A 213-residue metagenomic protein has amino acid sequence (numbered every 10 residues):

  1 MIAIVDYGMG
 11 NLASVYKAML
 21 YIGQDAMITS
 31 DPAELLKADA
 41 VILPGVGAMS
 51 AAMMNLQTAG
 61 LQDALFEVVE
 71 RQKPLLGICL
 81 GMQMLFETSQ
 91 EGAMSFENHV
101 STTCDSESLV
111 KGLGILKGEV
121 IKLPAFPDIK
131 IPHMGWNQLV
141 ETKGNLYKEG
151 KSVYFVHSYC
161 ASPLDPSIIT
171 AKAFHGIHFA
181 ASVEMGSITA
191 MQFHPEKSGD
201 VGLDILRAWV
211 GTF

Functional and structural regions predicted by a protein language model:
I2-Q24, F193-K197: N-terminal beta1-alpha1 ligand-phosphate binding loop
Y21-I28, L56-A59, W136-T142, K172-F174: Short gly/ser/thr-rich secondary-structure transition/capping motifs
D25, A40, P74-L76, S152: Structural signature of beta-strand start/N-cap positions in the alpha/beta core of ABC transporter nucleotide-binding
A26-K37: Short acidic low-complexity segments
L35-G45: Short acidic/histidine-rich motifs immediately flanking catalytic phosphotransfer sites in two-component signaling
G47-H133: Cysteine-nucleophile active-site neighborhood
E70, V100-S108, L116-F213: Amide-donor transfer/coupling interface in amidating biosynthetic enzymes
